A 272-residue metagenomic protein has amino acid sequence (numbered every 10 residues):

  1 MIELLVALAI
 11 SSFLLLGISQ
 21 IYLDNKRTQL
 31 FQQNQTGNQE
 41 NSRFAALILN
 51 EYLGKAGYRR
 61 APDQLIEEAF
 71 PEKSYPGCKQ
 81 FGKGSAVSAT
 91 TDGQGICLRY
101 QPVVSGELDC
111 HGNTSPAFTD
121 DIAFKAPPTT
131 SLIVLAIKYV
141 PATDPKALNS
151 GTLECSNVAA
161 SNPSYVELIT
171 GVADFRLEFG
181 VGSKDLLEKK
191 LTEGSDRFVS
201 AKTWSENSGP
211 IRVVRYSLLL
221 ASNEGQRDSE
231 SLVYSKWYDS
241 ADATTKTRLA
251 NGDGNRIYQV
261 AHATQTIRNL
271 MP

Functional and structural regions predicted by a protein language model:
M1-Y58: Aliphatic-rich helix starts adjacent to a transmembrane/signal segment
L8, Y22-N25, D121-A126, N251-G252: Intrinsically disordered, low-complexity segments enriched in polar/charged residues with Gly/Pro, especially when
I10, L14-S19, L23-K26, T129-T152 (+1 more regions): Compositionally biased, low-hydrophobicity segments enriched in charged and small polar residues
G37, F44, R60-D63, S74-P76 (+4 more regions): Short linear sequence signals and composition-biased patches located at protein termini or domain-edge surfaces
L49, L135-I137, Y216, Q265: Generic low-polarity alpha-helical segments
L53, R59-A61, L65, L98: Structured extracytoplasmic
I66-F70: Post-kinase regulatory C-tail/linker adjacent to protein kinase catalytic domains
E72-F198, P210-V213: Surface-exposed loop/linker segments characteristic of extracytoplasmic
